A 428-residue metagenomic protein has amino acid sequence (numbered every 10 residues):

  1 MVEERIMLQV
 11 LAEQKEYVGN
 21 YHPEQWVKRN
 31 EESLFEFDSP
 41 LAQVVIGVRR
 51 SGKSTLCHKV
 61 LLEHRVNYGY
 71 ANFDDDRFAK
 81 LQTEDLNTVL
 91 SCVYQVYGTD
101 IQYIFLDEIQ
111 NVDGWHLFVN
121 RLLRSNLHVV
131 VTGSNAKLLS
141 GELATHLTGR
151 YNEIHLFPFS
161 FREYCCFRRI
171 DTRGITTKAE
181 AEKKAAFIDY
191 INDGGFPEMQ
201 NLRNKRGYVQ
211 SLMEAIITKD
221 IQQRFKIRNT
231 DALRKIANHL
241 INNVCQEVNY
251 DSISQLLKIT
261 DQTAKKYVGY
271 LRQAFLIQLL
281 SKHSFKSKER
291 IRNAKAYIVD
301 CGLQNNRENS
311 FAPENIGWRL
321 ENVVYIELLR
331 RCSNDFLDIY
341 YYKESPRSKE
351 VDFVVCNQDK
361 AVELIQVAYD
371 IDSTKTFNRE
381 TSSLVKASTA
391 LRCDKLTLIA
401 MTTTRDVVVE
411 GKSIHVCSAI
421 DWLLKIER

Functional and structural regions predicted by a protein language model:
V2-Q25, F35-L41, I46, R50 (+6 more regions): A cross-kingdom feature that marks ATP-driven nucleic-acid transaction machinery
V2-V18, R162-R319, V323-I326, L337-K343: Interdomain hinge/linker elements that couple catalytic modules in large macromolecular machines
A71-T99: Short glycine-rich substrate-engagement loop in P-loop NTPases that contacts/grips substrate
L81-Q82, Q110-V119, G141-E142: Conserved ATPase-coupling elements of RecA-like P-loop NTPase cores
Y97-W115: Conserved P-loop NTPase "ATPase switch" module shared by AAA+ and STAND
D100-Y103, S125-V130: Loop/turn-to-beta-strand initiation segments
H128-S134, H155: Structural recognition of the conserved hydrophobic beta-strand(s) that form the central parallel beta-sheet of P-loop
K137-E153, R168-R169: Short regulatory helix/loop adjacent to the ATP-binding pocket of P-loop NTPases
